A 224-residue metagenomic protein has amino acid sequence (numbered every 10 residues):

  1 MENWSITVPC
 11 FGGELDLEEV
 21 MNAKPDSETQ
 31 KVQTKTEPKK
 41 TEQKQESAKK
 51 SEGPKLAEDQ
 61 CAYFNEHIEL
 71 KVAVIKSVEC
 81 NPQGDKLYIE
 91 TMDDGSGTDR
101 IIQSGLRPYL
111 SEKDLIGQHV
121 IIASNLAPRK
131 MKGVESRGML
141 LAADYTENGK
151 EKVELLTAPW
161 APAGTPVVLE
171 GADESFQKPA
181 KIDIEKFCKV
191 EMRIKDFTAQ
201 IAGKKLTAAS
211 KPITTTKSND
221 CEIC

Functional and structural regions predicted by a protein language model:
M1-C224: Phosphate-backbone binding interfaces of nucleic-acid-interacting proteins
